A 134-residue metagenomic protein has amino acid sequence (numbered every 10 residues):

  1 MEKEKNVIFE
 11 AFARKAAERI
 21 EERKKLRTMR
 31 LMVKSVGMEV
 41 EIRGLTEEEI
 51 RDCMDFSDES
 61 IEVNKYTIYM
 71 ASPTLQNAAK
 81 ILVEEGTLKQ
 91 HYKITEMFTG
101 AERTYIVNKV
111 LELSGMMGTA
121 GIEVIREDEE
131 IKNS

Functional and structural regions predicted by a protein language model:
E2-E21, I131-S134: Low-complexity intrinsically disordered segments
R23-L26, S35-S134: Short, surface-exposed, charged amphipathic helix/loop patches that serve as local interaction elements
M29: Mixed-charge (Asp/Glu-Lys/Arg
